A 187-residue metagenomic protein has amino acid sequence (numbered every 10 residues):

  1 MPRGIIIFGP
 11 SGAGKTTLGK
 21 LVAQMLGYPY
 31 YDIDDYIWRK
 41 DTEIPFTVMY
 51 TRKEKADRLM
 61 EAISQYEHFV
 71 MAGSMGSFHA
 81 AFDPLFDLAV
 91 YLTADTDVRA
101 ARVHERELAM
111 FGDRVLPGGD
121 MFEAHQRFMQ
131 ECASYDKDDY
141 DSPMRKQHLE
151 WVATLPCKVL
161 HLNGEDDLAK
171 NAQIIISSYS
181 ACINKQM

Functional and structural regions predicted by a protein language model:
G4: Walker A (P-loop) ATP-phosphate-binding motif of ABC ATPase nucleotide-binding domains
I7: Hydrophobic anchor at the beta1->P-loop junction of P-loop NTPases
S11: The conserved Walker
K15: Conserved lysine of the Walker
K20, Q24-A62: Conserved substrate/cofactor phosphate-moiety recognition/catalytic segment in nucleotide-dependent phosphotransferases
R52-D97: Glycine-rich phosphate-binding loop used to anchor ATP phosphates in small-molecule kinases, encompassing both
T93-P143: A glycine- and Lys/Arg-enriched "phosphate-lid" helix/loop adjacent to the NTP-binding pocket of small-molecule kinases
Q130-M187: NTP-dependent small-molecule kinase module
